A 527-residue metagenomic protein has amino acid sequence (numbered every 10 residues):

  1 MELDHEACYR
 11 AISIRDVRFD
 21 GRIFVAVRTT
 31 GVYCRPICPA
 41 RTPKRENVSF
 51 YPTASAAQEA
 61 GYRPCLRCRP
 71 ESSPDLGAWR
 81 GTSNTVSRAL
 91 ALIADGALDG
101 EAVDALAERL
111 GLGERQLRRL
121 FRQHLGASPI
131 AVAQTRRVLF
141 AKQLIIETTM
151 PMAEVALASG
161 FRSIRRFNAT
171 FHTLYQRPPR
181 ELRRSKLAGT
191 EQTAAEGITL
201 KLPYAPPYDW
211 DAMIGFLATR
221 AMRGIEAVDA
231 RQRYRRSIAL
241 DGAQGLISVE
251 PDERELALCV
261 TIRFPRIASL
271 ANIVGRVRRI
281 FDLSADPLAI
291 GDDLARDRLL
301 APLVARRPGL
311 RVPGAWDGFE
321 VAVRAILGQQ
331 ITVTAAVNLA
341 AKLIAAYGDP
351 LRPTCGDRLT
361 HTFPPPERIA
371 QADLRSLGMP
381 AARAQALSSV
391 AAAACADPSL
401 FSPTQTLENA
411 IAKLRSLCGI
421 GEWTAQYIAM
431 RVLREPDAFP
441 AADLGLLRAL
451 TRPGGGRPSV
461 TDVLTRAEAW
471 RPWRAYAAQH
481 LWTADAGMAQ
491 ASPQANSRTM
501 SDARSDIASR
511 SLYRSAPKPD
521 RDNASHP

Functional and structural regions predicted by a protein language model:
M1-P527: HhH-family (HhH-GPD) DNA N-glycosylase catalytic core used in base-excision repair
